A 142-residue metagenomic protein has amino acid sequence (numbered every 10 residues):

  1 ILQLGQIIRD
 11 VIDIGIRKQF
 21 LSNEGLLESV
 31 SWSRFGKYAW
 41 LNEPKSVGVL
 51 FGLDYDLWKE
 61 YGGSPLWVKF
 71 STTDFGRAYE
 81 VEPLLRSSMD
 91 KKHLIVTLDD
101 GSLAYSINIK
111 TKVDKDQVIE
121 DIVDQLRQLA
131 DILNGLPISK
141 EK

Functional and structural regions predicted by a protein language model:
I1-T111: Polyanion-binding interface signature
K115-K142: Long, solvent-exposed, polar/charged low-complexity segments
